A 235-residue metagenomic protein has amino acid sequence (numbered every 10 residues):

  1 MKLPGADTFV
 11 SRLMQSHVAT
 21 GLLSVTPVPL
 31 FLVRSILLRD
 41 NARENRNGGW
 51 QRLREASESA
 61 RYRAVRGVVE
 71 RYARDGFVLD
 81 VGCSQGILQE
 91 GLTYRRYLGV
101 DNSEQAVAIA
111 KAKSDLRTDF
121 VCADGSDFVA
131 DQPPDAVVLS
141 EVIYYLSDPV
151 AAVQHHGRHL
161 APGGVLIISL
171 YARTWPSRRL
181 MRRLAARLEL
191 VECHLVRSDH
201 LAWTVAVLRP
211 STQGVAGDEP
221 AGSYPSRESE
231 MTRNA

Functional and structural regions predicted by a protein language model:
A6-R71, T174-P176: Conserved class I S-adenosyl-L-methionine
D75-S84: Conserved class I S-adenosyl-L-methionine
Q85-S126: Class I SAM-dependent methyltransferase SAM/SAH-binding core
V129-V137: A short acidic, Gly/Pro-enriched loop at the edge of an enzyme's catalytic core that lines a small-molecule cofactor
A136-D148: A short SAM/SAH-binding and catalytic strip from SAM-dependent methyltransferases
A152-P162: A short glycine-rich, Lys/Arg-flanked "PGG" loop and its adjoining helix->strand segment in the class I
G164-L170: Conserved beta-strand signature within the Rossmann-like core of class I S-adenosyl-L-methionine
V196-A235: Core SAM-dependent methyltransferase catalytic element
